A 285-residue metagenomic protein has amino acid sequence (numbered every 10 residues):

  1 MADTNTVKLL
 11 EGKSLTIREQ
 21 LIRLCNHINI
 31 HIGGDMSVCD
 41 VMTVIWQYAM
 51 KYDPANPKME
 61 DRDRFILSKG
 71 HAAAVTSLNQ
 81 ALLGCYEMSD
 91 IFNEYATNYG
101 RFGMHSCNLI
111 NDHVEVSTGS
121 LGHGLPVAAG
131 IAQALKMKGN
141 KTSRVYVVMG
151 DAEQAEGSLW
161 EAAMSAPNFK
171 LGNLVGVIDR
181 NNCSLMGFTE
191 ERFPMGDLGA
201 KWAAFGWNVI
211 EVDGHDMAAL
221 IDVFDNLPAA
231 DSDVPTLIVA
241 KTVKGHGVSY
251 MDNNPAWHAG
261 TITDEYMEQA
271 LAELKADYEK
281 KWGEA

Functional and structural regions predicted by a protein language model:
M1-I17: N-terminal hydrophobic or amphipathic helices/low-complexity stretches enriched in small/hydrophobic/Pro/Gly
K13-N29, D179-N181: N-terminal capping segment at the start of a domain
N29-M36: Structural motif
M36-N168: Cofactor-binding active-site loop characterized by glycine-rich and histidine/acidic residues
D40, H71-A72, N181-N182, D216 (+1 more regions): Glycine-rich beta-alpha junction loops
S77-Q80, C107, S158-W160, M186-E190 (+2 more regions): Short acidic, glycine/serine/threonine-rich loops at helix termini
H113, S117-A230: Thiamine diphosphate
M217-A285: Glycine/aspartate-rich loop-and-adjacent alpha/beta segment that forms the canonical ThDP
